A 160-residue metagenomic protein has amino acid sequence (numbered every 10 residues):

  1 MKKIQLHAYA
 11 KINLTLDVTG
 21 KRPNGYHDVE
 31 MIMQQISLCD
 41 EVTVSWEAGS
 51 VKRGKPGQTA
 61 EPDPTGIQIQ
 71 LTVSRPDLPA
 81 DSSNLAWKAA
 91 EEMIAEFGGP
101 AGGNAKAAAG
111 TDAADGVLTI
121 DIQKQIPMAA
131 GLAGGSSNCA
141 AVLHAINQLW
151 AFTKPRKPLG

Functional and structural regions predicted by a protein language model:
M1-A130, N147-Q148, F152-T153, P158: ATP-binding N-lobe of GHMP and related small-molecule kinases
S136-L149: Short, small-residue alpha-helix embedded
V142, P158-L159: Compact, aliphatic and Gly/Pro-tolerant "microcore" segments centered on a short helix or tight beta-hairpin and their
